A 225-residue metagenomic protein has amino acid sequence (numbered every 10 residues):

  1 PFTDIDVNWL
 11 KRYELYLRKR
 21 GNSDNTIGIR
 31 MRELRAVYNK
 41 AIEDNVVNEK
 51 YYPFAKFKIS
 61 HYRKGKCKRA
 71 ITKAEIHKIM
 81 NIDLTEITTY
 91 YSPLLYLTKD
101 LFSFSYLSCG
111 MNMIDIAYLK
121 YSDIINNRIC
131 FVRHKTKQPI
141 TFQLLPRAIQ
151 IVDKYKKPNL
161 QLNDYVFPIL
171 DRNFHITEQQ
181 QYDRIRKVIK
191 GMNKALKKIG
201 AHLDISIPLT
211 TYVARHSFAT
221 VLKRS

Functional and structural regions predicted by a protein language model:
P1-K66, I82, E86-T88: N-terminal core-binding DNA-recognition domain of tyrosine recombinases/integrases
N39-K50, S105-N126: Short, charged phosphate-coordinating catalytic segments
N48, Y62-N81, Q138-L145, Q161-D164: DNA breakage-rejoining catalytic core of tyrosine-based enzymes
A55-K56, Y118-K154: Conserved tyrosine-mediated DNA breakage-rejoining catalytic core shared by Y-recombinases
I76, L145-S206: Active-site/catalytic core of tyrosine-dependent DNA strand-transfer enzymes
L84-S103: Conserved catalytic core of the tyrosine transesterase superfamily
E86-S92, R184, K190-S225: Short, basic (Lys/Arg/His-rich) helix/loop patches that form interaction surfaces in the mid-to-C-terminal regions
S103, L107, M111-D115, R215-S225: C-terminal catalytic core of tyrosine-transesterase DNA break-rejoin enzymes
